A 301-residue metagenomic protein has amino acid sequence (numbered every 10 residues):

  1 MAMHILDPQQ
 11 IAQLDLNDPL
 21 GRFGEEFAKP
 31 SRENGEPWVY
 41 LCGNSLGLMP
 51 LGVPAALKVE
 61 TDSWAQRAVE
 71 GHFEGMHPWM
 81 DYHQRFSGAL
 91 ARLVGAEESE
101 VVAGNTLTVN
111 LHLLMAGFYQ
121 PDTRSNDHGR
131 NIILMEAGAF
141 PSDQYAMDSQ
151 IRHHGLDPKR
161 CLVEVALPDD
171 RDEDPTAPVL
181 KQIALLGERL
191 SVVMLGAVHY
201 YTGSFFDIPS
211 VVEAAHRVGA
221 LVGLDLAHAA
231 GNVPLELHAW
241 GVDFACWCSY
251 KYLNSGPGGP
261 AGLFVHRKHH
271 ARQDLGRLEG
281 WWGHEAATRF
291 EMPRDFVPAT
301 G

Functional and structural regions predicted by a protein language model:
M1-G301: Pyridoxal 5′-phosphate
